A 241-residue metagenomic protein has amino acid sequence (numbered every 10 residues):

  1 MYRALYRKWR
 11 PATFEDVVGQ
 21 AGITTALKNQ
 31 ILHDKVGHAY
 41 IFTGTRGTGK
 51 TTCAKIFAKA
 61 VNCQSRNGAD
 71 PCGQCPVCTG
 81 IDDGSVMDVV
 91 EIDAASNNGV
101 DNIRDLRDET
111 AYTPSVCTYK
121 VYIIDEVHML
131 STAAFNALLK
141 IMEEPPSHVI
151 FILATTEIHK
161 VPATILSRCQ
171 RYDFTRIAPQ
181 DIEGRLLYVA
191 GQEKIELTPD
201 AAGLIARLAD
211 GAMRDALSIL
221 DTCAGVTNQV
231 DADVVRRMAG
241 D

Functional and structural regions predicted by a protein language model:
M1-R171: P-loop/Walker A NTP-binding region and its immediately flanking N-terminal helices in P-loop NTPase folds
I23, K59, G73-P76, G80-M87 (+3 more regions): Extended, largely alpha-helical regulatory/partner-binding modules appended to the mid-to-C-terminal parts
